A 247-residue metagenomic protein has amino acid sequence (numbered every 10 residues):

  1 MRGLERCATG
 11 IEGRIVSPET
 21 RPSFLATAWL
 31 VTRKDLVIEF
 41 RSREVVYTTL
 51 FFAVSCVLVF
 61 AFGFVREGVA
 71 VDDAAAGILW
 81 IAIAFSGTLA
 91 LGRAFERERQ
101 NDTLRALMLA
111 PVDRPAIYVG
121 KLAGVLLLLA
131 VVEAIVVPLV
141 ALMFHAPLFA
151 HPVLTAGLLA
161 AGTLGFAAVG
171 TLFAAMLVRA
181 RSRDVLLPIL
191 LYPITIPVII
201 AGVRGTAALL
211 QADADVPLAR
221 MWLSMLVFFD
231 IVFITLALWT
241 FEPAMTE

Functional and structural regions predicted by a protein language model:
V16-T49: Aromatic- and glycine-rich beta-strand/loop motifs that create alpha-glucan
R43-V65, W80-I83, L190, I194-A201 (+1 more regions): Hydrophobic alpha-helical transmembrane segments of multi-pass membrane transport/permease proteins
G63-A75, P138-L158, T206-L223: Membrane-interfacial helix-loop-helix connectors in multipass membrane proteins
V71, T88-A110, L122: Transmembrane helix boundary and interhelical loop/hinge segments in multi-pass membrane proteins
A75-L91: Long, hydrophobic alpha-helical segments
R114-A141: Selective transmembrane-helix segments that form parts of the transport pathway or gating/packing helices in multipass
L148, V153, L158-Y192, P243-E247: A structural motif at transmembrane helix-loop-helix junctions in multipass membrane proteins
D230-E247: Junction motif at the cytosolic side of a transmembrane helix
